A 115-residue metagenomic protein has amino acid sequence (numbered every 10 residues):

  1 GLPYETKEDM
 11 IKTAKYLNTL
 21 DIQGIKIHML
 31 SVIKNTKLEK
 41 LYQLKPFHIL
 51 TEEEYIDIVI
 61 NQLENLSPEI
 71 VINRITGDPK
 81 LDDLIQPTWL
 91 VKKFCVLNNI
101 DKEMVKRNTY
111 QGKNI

Functional and structural regions predicted by a protein language model:
G1-K12: Canonical radical SAM enzyme core domain
L2, M29-L30: Active-site loop/turn elements of alpha/beta-hydrolase fold enzymes, especially the short glycine-/histidine-rich
N18, G24, S31-I115: Auxiliary Fe-S-binding modules of radical SAM enzymes
